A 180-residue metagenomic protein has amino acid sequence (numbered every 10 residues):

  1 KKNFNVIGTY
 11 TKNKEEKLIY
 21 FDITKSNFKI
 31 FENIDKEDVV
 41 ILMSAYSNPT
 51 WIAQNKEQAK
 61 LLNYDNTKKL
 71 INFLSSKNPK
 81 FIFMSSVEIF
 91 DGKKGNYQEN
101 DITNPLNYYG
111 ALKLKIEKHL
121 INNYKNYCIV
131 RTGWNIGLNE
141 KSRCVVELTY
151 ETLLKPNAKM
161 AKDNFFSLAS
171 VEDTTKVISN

Functional and structural regions predicted by a protein language model:
K1-N3: N-terminal Rossmann NAD(P)H-binding glycine-rich loop of SDR-like oxidoreductase domains
T9, V40-S44, F81-V87, V130-T132: SDR active-site strand-loop-helix element
T11-F28: Rossmann-fold cofactor-recognition segment
I23-L62: NAD(P)H-binding glycine-rich loop region in Rossmannoid oxidoreductase-like domains and their noncatalytic homologs
V40, T174-I178: Non-catalytic, hydrophobic alpha-helical segments
Q54, Q58-K69, N100-T103, N107 (+1 more regions): Glycine-rich NAD(P)-binding loop of the Rossmann-fold in SDR/ketoreductase-type enzymes
K69-N104: Conserved Rossmann-fold NAD(P)-dependent oxidoreductase catalytic core, especially the SDR/UDP-sugar
K118-F166, V171-D173: NAD(P)-dependent short-chain dehydrogenase/reductase
